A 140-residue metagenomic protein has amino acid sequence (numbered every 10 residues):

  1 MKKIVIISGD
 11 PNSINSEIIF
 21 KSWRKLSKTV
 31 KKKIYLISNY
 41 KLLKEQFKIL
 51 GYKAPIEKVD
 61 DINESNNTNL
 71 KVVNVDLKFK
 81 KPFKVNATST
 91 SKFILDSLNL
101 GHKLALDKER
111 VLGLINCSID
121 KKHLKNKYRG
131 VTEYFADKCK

Functional and structural regions predicted by a protein language model:
M1-C139: Contiguous, glycine/small-aliphatic-enriched amphipathic segments in soluble metabolic enzymes
